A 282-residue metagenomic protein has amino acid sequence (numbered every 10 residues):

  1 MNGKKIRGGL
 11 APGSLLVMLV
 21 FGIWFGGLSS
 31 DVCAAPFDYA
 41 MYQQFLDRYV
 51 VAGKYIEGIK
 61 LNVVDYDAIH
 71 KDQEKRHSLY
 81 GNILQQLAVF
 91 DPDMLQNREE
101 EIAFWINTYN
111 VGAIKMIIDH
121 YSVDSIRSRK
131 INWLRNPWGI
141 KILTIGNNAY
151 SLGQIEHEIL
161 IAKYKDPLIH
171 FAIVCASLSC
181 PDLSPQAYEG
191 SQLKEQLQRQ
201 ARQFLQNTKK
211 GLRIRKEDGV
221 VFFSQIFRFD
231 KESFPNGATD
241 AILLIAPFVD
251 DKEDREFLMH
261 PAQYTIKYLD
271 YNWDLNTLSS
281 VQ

Functional and structural regions predicted by a protein language model:
M1-G9: N-terminal secretory signal peptides that target proteins for export/translocation
G13-G27: Bacterial N-terminal signal peptides
L28-A34: Sec/Tat signal peptide C-region and signal peptidase I cleavage site
A35-L95, E100-F104, A113-Q282: Interaction/scaffold regions that mediate signaling and macromolecular assembly across diverse proteins
